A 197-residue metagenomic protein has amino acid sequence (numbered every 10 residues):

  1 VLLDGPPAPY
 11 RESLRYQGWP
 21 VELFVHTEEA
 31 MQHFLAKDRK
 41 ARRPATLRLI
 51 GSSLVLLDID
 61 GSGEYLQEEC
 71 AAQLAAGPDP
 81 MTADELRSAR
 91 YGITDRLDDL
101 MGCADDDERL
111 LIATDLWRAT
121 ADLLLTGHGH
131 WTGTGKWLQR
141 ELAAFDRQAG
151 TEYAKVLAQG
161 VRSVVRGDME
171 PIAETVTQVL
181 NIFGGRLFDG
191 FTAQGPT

Functional and structural regions predicted by a protein language model:
V1, Q17-W19, V156: Compositionally biased, low-complexity repeat tracts
V1-A8: Active-site nucleotide-donor binding segment shared across nucleotidyl transfer reactions
P9, P44, G133, W137: Residue-level signal for pocket-adjacent positions within structured domains
R11-A104: Conserved NTP/Mg2+-binding pocket subregion across the NTase superfamily
A75-T197: Conserved nucleotidyltransferase catalytic core and NTase-mimicking acidic/glycine-rich helix/loop elements in nucleic
